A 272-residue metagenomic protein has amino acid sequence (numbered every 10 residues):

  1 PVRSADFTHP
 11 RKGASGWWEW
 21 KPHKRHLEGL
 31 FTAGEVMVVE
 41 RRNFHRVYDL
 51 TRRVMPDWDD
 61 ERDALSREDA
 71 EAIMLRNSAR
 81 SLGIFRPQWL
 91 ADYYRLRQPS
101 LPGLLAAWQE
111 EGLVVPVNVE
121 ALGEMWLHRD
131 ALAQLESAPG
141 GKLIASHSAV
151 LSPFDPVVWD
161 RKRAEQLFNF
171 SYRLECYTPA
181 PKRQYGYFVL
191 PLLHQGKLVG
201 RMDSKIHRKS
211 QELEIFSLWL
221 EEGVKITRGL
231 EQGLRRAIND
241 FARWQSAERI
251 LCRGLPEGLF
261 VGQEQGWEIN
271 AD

Functional and structural regions predicted by a protein language model:
P1-D272: Long, charged, low-complexity, helical-prone intrinsically disordered regions
